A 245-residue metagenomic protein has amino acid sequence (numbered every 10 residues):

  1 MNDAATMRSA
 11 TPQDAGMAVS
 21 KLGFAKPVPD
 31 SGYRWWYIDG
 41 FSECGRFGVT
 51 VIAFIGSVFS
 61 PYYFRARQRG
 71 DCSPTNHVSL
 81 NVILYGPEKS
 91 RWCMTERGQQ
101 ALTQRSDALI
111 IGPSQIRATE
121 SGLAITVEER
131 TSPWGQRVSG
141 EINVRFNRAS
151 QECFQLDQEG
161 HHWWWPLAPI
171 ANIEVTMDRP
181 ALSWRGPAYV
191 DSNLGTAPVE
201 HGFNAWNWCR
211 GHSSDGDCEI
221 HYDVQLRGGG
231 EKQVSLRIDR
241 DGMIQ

Functional and structural regions predicted by a protein language model:
M1-Q245: Structured soluble/peripheral alpha/beta segments that form catalytic or ligand/cofactor-binding pockets
